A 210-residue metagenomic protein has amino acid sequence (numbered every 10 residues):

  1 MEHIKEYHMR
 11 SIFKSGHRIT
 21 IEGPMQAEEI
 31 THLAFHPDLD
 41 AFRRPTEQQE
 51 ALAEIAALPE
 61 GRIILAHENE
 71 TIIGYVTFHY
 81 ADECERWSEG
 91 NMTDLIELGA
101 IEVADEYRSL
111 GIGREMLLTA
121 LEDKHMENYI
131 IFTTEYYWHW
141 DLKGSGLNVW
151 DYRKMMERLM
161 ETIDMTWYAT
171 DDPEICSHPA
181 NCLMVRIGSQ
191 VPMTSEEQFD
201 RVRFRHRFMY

Functional and structural regions predicted by a protein language model:
M1-R43, Y129-Y210: Terminal substrate-recognition subdomain of acyl/acetyltransferases
H36-D40, E97, E102-Y107: Surface-exposed cleft-lining segments at the edges of enzyme active sites
R44-I96, I101: A conserved beta-strand-loop-helix scaffold within acyl/acetyltransferase catalytic domains
L52-A53, L117, E157: Short amphipathic alpha-helical segments and helix-helix/interface helices
G61, M126-Y129: Short, high-confidence coil segments that cap the C-terminus of an alpha-helix and link into the following beta-strand
E97-L98, T119-K124, T133-Y136, W140: Hydrophobic, well-ordered secondary-structure scaffolds
V103, S109-D123: Conserved acetyl-CoA-binding loop-helix of GNAT-fold acetyltransferases
